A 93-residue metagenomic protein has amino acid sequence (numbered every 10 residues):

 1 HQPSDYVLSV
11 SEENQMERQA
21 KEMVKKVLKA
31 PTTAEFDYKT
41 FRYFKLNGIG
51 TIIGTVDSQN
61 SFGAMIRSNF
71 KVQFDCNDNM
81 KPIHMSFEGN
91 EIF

Functional and structural regions predicted by a protein language model:
H1-F93: Cystatin/cathelin-like cysteine-protease inhibitor module
